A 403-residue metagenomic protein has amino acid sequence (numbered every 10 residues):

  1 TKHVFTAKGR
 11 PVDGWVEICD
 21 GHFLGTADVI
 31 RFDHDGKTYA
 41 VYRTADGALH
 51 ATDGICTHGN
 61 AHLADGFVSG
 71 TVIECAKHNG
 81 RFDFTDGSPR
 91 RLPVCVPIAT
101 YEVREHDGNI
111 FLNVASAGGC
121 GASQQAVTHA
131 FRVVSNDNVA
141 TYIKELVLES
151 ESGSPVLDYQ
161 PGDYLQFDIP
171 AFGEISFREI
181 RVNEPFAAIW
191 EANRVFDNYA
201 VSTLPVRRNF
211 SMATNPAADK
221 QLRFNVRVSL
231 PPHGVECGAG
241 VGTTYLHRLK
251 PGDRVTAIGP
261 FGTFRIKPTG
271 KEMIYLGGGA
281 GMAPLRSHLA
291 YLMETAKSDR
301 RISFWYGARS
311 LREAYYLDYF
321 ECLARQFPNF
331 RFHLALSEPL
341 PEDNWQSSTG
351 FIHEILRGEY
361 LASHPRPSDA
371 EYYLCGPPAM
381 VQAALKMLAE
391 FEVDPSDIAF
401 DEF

Functional and structural regions predicted by a protein language model:
T1-G70, F84, P97-S123: N-terminal pre-ligand scaffold of iron-sulfur
V29, R81, Y164, P251-R254: Residue-level marker of beta-strand positions
C56, C75-H78, C375: Short cysteine clusters
G121-P251, R309-S310, L336-P339: Ferredoxin-reductase
I258-K271: A short, basic/flexible loop-to-alpha-helix module at the beginning of a structural domain
M293, D299-F403: Reductase modules of NAD(P)H-dependent flavoproteins
